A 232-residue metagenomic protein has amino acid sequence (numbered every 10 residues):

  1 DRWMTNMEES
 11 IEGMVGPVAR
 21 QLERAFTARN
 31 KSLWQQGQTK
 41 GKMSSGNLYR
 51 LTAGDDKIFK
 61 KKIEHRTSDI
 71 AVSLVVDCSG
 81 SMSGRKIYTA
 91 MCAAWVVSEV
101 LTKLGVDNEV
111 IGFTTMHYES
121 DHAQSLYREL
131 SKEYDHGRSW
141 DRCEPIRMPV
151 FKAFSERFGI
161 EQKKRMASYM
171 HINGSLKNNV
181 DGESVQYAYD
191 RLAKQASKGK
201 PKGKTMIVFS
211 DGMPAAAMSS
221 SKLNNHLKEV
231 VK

Functional and structural regions predicted by a protein language model:
D1-K232: Acidic, glycine-rich A-domain
